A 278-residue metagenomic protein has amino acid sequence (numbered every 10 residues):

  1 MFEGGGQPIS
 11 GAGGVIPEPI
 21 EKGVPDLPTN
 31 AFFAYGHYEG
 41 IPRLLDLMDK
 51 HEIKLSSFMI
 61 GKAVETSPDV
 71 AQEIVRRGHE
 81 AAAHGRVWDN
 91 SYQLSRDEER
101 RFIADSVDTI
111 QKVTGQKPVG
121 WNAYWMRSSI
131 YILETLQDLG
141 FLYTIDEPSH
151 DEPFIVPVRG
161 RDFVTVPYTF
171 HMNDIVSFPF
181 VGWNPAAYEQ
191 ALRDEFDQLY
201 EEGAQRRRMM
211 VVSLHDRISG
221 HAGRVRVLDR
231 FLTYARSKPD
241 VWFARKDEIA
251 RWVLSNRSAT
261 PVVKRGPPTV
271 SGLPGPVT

Functional and structural regions predicted by a protein language model:
M1-G120, W125-V164, E189-V212, I218-T278: Catalytic alpha-helical scaffold of carbohydrate-active enzymes acting on polysaccharides/glycoconjugates
D151-P153, V166-A187, R207: Positively charged, amphipathic and often flexible ligand-engagement surfaces
